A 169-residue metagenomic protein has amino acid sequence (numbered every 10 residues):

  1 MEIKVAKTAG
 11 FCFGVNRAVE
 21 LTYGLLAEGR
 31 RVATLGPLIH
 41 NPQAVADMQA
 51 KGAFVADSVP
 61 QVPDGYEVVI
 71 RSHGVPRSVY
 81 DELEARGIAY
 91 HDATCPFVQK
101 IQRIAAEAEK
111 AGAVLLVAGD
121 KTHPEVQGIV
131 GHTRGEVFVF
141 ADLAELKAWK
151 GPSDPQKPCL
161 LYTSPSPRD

Functional and structural regions predicted by a protein language model:
E2-S153: Active-site loop-to-helix "anion-binding N-cap" substructures in soluble metabolic enzymes
T133, P158-C159: Conserved anion-binding
Y162-D169: Conserved small/polar residues in nucleotide/adenosyl-binding loops
